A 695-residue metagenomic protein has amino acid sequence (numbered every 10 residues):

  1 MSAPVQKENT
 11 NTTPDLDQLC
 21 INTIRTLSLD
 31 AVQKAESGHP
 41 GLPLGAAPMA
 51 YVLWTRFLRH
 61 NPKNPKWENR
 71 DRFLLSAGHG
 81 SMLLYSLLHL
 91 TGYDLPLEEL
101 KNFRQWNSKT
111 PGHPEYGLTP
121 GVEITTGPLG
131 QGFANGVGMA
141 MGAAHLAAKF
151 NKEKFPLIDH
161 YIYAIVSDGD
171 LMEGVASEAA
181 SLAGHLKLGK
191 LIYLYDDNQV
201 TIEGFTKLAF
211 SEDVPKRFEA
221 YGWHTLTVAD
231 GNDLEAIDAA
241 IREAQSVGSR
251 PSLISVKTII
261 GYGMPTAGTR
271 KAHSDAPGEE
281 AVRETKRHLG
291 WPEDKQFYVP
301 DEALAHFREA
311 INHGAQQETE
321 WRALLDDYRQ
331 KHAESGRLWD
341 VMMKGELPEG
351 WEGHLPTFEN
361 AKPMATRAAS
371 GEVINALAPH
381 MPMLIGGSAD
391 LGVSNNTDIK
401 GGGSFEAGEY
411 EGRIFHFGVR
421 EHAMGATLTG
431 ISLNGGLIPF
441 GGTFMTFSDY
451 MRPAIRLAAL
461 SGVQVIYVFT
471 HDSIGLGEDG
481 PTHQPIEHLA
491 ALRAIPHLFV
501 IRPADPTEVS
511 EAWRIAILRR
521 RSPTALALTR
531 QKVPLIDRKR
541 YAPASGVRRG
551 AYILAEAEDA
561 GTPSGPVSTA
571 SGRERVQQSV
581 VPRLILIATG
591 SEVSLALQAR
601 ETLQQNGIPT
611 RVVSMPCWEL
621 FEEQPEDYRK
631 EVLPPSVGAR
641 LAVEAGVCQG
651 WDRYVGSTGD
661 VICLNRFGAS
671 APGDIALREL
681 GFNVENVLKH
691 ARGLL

Functional and structural regions predicted by a protein language model:
T13-P14, A31-P40, E68-S76, T119-G130 (+2 more regions): A short glycine/serine-rich beta->alpha loop
T23-S37, D196-N198: N-terminal capping segment at the start of a domain
A46-L186, D398-I399, T427, I431: Cofactor-binding active-site loop characterized by glycine-rich and histidine/acidic residues
E68-N69, S252-P348: Terminal amphipathic helices with adjacent charged low-complexity linkers/tails
D71-R72, V122-T125, F155-E173, L191-I192 (+4 more regions): A short, small-residue-rich loop immediately preceding and capping a beta-strand
Q105-G117, N135, M141, H145-D159 (+5 more regions): Thiamine diphosphate
T319, A323-Q464, S522, A542-E558 (+3 more regions): Non-catalytic terminal/interface segments that mediate subunit docking, oligomerization, and allosteric communication
A560-S571, R575: Intrinsic, low-complexity polybasic segments
